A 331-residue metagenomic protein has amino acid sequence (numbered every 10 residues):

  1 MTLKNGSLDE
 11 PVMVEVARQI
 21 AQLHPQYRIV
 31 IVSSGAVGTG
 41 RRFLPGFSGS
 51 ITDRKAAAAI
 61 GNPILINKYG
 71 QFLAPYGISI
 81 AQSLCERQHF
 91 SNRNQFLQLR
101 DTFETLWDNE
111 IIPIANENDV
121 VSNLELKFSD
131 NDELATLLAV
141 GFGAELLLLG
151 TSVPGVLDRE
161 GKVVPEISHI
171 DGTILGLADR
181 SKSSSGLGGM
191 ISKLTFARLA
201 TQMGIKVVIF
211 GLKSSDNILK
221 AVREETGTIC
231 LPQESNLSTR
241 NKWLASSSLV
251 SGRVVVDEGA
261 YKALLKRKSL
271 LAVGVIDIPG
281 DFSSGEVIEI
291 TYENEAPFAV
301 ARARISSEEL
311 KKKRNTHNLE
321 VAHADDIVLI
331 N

Functional and structural regions predicted by a protein language model:
M1-S79, S83-N331: C-terminal catalytic "cap/lid" subdomain
